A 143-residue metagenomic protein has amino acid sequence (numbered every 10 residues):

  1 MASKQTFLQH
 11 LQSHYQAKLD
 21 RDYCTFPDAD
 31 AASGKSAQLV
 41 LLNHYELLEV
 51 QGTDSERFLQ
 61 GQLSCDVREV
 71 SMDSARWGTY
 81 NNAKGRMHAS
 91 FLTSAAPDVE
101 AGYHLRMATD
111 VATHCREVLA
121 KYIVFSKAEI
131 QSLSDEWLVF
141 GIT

Functional and structural regions predicted by a protein language model:
M1-T143: Basic, glycine/lysine-rich polyanion-binding surfaces/domains
